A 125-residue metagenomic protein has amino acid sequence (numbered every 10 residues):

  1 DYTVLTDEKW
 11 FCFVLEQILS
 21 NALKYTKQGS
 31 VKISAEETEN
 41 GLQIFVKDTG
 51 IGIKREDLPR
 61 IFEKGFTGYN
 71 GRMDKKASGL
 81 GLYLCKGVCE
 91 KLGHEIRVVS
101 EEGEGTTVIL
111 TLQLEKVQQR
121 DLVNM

Functional and structural regions predicted by a protein language model:
T3-T6: Conserved micro-motifs of the catalytic ATP-binding
A22-L23: Short helix-loop "hinge" at the ATP-lid/N-box region of the Bergerat-fold HATPase_c
S30-N40: Short beta-strand/loop element within the Bergerat-fold HATPase_c
D48: Acidic ATP/Mg2+-coordinating residue in the GHKL
I53-G65: Short conserved segment of the HATPase_c
F66-K76: Glycine-rich ATP-lid/hinge loop adjacent to the conserved G-boxes
